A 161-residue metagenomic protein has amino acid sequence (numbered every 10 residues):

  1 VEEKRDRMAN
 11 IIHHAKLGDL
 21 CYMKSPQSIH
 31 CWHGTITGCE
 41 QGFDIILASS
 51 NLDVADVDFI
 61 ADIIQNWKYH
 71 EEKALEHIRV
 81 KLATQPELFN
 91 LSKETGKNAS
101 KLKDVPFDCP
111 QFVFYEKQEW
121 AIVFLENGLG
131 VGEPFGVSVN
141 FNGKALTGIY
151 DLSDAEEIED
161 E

Functional and structural regions predicted by a protein language model:
V1-T95: Long, contiguous N-terminal structural blocks used for assembly/anchoring
E2-H33, L102-E161: Acidic, proline/glycine-rich low-complexity IDRs
L52, D62, Y69-H70, V80-G132: Surface-exposed, interaction-prone regions used to assemble/regulate multi-protein complexes
